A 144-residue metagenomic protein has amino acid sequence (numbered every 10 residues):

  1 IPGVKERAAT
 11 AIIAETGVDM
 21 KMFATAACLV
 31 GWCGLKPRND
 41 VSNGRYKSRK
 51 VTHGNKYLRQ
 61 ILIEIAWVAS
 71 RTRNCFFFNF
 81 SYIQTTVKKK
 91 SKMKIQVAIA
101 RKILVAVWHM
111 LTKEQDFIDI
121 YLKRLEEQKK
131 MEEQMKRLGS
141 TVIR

Functional and structural regions predicted by a protein language model:
P2-K92: Phosphate-backbone recognition surface of nucleic-acid-processing proteins
N43-S48, S81-R144: Low-complexity, acidic/Ser/Thr- and charged residue-rich accessory regions of DNA metabolism proteins
